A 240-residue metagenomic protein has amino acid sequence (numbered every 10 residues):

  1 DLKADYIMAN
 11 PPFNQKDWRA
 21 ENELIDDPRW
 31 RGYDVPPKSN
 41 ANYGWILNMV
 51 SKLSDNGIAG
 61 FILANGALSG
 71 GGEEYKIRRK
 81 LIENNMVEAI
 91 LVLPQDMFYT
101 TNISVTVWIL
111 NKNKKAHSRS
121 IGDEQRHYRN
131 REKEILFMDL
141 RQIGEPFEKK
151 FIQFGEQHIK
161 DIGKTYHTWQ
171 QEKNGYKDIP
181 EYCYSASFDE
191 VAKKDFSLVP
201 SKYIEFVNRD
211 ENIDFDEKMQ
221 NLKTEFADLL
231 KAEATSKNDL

Functional and structural regions predicted by a protein language model:
K3-L240: A conserved structural/catalytic subdomain of Rossmann-like adenosyl-cofactor enzymes
